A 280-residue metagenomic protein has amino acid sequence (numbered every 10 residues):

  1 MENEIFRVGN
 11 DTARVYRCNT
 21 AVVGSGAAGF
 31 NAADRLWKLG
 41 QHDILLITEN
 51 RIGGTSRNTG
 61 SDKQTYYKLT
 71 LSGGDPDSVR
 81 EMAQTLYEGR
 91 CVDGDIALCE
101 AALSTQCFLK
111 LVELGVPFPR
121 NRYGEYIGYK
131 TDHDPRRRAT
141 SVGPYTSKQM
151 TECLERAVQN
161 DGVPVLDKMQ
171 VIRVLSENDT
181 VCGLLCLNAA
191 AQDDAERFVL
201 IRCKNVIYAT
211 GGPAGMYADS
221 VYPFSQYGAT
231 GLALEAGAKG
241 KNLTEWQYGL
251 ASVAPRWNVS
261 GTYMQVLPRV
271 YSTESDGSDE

Functional and structural regions predicted by a protein language model:
M1-R80, R120-R122, G143-E280: Residues forming the flavin
A21, I52, G89, D93-E100 (+3 more regions): Short secondary-structure transition/capping motifs
G60-K63, E88, Y129-R138, A209-G212: Gly-rich Lys/Arg/Thr-decorated short loops/hinges at beta-loop-alpha junctions or inter-strand turns that position
E81-G128: Rossmann-like flavin
V112-V116, R137-G143, G261-Y263: Short, charged low-complexity intrinsically disordered segments located at boundaries of structured domains
